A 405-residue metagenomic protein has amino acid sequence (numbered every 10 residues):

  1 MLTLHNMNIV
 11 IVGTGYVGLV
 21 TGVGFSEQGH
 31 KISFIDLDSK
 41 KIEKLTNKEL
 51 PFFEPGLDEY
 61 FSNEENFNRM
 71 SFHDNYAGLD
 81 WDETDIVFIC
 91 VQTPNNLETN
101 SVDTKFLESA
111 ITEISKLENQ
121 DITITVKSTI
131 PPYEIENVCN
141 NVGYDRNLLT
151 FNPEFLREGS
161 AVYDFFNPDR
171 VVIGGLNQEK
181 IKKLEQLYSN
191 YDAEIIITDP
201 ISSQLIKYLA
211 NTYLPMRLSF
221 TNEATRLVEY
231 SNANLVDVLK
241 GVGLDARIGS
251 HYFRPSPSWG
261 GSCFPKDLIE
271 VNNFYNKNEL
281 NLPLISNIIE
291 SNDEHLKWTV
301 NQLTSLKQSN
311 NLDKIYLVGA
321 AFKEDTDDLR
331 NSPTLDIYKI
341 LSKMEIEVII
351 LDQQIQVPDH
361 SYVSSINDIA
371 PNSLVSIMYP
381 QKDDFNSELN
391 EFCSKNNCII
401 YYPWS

Functional and structural regions predicted by a protein language model:
L2-S405: Structural/interface elements that position substrates and couple domains in central-metabolism enzymes
